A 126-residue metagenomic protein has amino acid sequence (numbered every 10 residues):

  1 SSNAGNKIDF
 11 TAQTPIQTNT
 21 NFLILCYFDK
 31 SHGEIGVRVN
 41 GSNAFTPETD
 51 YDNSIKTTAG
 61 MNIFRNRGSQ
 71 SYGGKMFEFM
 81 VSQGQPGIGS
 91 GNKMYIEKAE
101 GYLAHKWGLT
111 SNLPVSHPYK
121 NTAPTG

Functional and structural regions predicted by a protein language model:
S1-N53: Extracellular glycan-interaction surfaces
S2-N3, I55-G91: Extracellular glycan-interaction patches encoded by glycine-rich segments
T11, T18, N53-I55, H105 (+1 more regions): Composition-driven detection of intrinsically disordered, low-complexity segments
I16-T18, Y72, L113: Hydrophobic beta-strand core residues of beta-sandwich domains
N21-D29, E34-R38, N62-F64, K75-Q83 (+1 more regions): Residues within well-ordered beta-strands of beta-sheet-rich folds
A44, E78-G126: Extended recognition patches within non-cytosolic domains
P47, Y51, A59, V115: Glycine-rich, flexible loop/turn motifs
